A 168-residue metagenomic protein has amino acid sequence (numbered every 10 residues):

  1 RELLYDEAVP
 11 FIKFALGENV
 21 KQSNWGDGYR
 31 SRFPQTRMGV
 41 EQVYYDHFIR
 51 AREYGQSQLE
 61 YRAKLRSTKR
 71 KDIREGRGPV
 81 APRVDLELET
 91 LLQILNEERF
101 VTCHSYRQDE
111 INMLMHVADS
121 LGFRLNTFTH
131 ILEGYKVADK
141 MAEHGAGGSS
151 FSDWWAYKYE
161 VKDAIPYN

Functional and structural regions predicted by a protein language model:
R1-T129: Polyanionic/metal-chelating signatures
E87, E110, G134, A164-Y167: Amphipathic coiled-coil/heptad-repeat helices and related helical stalk/stem segments that mediate oligomerization
F100, A142-N168: His/Asp/Glu-enriched, well-ordered alpha-helical/loop segment that forms or immediately abuts the divalent-metal
Q108-N112, E133-A138, Y157: Active-site environment of divalent metal-dependent phosphoester hydrolases
A118, A138-G145: Acidic (Asp/Glu)-rich catalytic clusters
F123-H130, G147-D153: Short hydrophobic/aromatic-enriched beta-strand-loop microsegments
